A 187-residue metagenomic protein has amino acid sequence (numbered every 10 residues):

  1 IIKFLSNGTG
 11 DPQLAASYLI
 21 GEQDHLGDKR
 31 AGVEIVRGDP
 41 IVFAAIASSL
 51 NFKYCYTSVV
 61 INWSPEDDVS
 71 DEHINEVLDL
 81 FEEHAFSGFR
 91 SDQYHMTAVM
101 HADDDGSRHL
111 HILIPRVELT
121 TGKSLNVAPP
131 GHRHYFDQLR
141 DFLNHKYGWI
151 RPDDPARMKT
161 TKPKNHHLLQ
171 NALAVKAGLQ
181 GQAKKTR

Functional and structural regions predicted by a protein language model:
I1-R187: N-terminal nicking endonuclease/strand-transfer module with a His-rich metal-binding environment and a catalytic Tyr
